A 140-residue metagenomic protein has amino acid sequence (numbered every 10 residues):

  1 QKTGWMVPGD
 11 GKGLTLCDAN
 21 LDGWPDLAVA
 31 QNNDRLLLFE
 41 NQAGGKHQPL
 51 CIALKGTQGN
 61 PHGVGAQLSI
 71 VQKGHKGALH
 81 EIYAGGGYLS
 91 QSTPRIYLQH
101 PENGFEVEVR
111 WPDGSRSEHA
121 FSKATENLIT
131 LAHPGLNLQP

Functional and structural regions predicted by a protein language model:
Q1-P140: Gly/Ser/Thr/Pro-enriched helix-cap/hinge segments flanking short amphipathic alpha-helices
